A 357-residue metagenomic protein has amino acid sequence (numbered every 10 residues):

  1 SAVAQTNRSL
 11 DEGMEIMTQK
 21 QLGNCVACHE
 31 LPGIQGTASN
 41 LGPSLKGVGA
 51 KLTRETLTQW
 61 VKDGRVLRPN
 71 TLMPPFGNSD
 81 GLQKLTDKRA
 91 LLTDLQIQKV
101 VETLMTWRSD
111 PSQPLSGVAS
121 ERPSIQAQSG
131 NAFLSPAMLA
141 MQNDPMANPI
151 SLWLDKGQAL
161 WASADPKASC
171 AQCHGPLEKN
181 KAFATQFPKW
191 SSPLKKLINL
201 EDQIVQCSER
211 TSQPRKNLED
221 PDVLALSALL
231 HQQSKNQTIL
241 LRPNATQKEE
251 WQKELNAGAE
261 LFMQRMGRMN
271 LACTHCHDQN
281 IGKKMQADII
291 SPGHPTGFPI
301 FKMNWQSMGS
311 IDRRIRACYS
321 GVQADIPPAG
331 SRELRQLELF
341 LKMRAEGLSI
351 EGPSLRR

Functional and structural regions predicted by a protein language model:
A2-K20, G33, P114-V118, P123-S163 (+1 more regions): Electrostatic cytochrome c docking/interface patches
D11-E15, V26, E55, Q59 (+12 more regions): Solvent-exposed, polar/charged alpha-helical surfaces in well-ordered, non-transmembrane soluble domains, broadly
T18, A50, K62-V66, N78 (+11 more regions): Sec-exported extracytoplasmic/periplasmic mature domains
L22, K167, N270: Residues immediately within or flanking Cys/His clusters that coordinate Zn2+ in small zinc-binding modules
V26-K62, L72-T86, S124-N143, A147 (+3 more regions): Gly/Gly-Pro-rich "capping" loops immediately C-terminal to redox-active cysteine motifs in periplasmic/lumenal
E55, D80-V118, Q213-L240, A324-R356: C-terminal capping alpha-helices of c-type cytochrome domains
Q158-S163, A182-L241, A259-F262, V322: Hydrophobic, ordered structural segments
A159, N256, M263, A272 (+5 more regions): Long compositionally biased, domain-poor regions of proteins
